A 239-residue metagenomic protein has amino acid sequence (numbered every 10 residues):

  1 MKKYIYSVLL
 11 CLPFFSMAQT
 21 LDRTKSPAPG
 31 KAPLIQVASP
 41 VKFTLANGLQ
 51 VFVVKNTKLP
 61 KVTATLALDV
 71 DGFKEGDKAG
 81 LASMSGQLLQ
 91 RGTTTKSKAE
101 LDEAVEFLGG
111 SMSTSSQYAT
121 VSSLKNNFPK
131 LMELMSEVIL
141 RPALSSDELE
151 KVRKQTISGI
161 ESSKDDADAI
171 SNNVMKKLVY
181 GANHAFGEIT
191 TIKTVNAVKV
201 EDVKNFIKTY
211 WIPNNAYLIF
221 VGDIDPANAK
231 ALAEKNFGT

Functional and structural regions predicted by a protein language model:
M1-T20: Bacterial Sec-dependent N-terminal signal peptides
S16-V53, D225-T239: Proteolytic maturation boundary segments
Q19-T24, S163-I212, P226, A233-N236: Scaffold signal of the M16-like zinc-metallopeptidase fold and its non-catalytic homologs
S39-V41, L45-L49, P60-L66, G80 (+3 more regions): Envelope-exposed proteins and targeting segments
G48, L66, S83-S85, V105 (+7 more regions): Buried hydrophobic packing residues in well-ordered domains
T65-K125, D165, E188-I189: M16/MPP (pitrilysin/insulinase) zinc-metallopeptidase core fold and M16-derived inactive scaffolds
R91-T95, S122-R153: M16/insulysin-pitrilysin zinc metalloprotease superfamily fold
D102-E106, A143-E161, D225: Acidic/histidine-enriched alpha-helical segments
